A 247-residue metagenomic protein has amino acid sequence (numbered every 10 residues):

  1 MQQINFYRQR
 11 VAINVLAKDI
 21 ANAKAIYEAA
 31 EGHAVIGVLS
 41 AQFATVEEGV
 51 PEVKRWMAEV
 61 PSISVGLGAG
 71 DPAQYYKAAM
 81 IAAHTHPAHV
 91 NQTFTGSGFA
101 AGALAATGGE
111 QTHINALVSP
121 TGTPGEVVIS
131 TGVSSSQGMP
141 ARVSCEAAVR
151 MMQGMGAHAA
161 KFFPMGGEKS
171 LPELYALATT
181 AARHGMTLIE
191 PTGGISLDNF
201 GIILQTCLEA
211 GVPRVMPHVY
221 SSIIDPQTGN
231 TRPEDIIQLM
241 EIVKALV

Functional and structural regions predicted by a protein language model:
M1-Q92, S97, E146-G154, K169-Y175 (+2 more regions): Conserved N-terminal beta1-alpha1 strand-loop-helix module at the mouth
A34-Q42, P87-G98, P120-G122, F163-G167 (+1 more regions): Glycine-rich phosphate-binding active-site loops on the catalytic face of alpha/beta enzymes
W56, A79-A82, A103-A105, I224-V247: C-terminal helical cap(s) of enzyme catalytic domains, especially alpha/beta-barrels
L67-A69, E190-I195, Y220-S221: Glycine-rich beta-strand-to-loop/alpha-helix junction loops that act as flexible
G68-E168, A182-G185: Conserved anion-binding
A141-E146, P172-A178, R232-I236: Charged helix-capping and loop-helix junction motifs
F162-T192, A245-L246: Glycine/serine-rich loop-strand microenvironments at binding/catalytic pocket rims
I203: Conserved, mostly hydrophobic/aromatic
